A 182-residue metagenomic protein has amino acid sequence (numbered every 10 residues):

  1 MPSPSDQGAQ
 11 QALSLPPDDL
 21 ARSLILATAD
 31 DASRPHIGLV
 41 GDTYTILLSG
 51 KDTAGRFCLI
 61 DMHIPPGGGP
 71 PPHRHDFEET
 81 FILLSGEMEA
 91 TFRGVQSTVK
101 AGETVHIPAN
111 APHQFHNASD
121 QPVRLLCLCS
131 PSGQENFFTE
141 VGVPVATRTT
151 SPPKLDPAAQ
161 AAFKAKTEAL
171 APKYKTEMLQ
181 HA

Functional and structural regions predicted by a protein language model:
P2-R56, K154-A182: A short, N-terminal "cap"/entry segment at the start of jelly-roll beta-barrel domains of the cupin/DSBH fold
A27, T80, E87, G94-P112: Short acidic-glycine-tyrosine-enriched beta hairpin
L48-S49, G69-H75, H116-A118: Short histidine-centered beta-strand/loop micro-motifs that create catalytic or ligand/metal-coordination sites
T53, E89, A109-E135: Ligand-binding loop in jelly-roll beta-barrel domains
L59-P66, R74-F92, L128-P131: Short, conserved beta-strand element in jelly-roll/cupin
P65-G67, G102, N110, D120: Tight coil/turn sites that cap or link beta-strands
Q121-A169: A contiguous, mid-protein "functional segment" used to position or interact with cofactors/ions or partner subunits
